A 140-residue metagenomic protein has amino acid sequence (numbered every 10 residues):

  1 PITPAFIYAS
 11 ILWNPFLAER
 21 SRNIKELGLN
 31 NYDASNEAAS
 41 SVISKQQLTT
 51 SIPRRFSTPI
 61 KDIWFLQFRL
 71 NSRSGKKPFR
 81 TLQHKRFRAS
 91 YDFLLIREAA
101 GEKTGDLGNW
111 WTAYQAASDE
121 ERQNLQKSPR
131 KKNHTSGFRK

Functional and structural regions predicted by a protein language model:
P1-K140: Catalytic cores of the polymerase beta-like nucleotidyltransferase superfamily and closely associated nucleotide
